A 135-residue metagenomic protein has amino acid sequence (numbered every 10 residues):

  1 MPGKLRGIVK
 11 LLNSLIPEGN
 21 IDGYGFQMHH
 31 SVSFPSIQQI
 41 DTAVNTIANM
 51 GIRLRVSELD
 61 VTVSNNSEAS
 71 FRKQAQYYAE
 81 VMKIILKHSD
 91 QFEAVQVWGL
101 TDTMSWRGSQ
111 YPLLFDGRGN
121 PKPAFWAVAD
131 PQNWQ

Functional and structural regions predicted by a protein language model:
M1-P17, S36-V44: Distinct, well-ordered alpha-helical segments
M1-P2, S31-F34, V63: Short, small-residue-enriched loops and turns at beta-alpha junctions that line or gate enzyme active sites
I16-N20, H88-Q91: Short helix-capping segments at alpha-helix termini
I21, Q27-S33, W98: His-enriched metal-coordination microenvironments in redox/metal-binding proteins
G23-Q27, R55-E58: Short, conserved beta-strand edge motifs with alternating hydrophobic and charged residues
P35-Q135: Aromatic-rich peripheral "rim/lid" segments of glycoside hydrolase catalytic domains that contact and position glycan
